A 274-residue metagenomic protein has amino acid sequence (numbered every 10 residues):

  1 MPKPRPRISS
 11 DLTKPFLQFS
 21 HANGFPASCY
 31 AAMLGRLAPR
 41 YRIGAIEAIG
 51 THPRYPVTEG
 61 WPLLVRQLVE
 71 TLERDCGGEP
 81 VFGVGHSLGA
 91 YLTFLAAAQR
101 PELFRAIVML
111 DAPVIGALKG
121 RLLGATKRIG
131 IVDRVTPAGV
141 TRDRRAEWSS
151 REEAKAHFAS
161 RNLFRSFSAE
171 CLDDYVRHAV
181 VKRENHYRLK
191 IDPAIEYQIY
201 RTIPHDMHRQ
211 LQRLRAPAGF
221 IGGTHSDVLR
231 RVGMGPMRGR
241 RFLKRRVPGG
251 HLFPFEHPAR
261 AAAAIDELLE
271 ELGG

Functional and structural regions predicted by a protein language model:
D11-Y55: Conserved HGGG/HGGXW glycine-rich cap/lid loop of the alpha/beta-hydrolase fold
G44-V84, V114, L123-T126, A263: Active-site loop/oxyanion-hole signature of alpha/beta-hydrolase fold enzymes
I46, K244-G250: Short glycine-rich catalytic loops that host catalytic nucleophiles or stabilize transition states across multiple
P80-L122: Conserved hydrolase catalytic core segment
I107-E147, R230: Flexible "cap/lid" loop of the alpha/beta hydrolase fold
R142-R201: Conserved alpha/beta-hydrolase catalytic His-Asp/Glu region
V180-M237: Conserved serine/cysteine hydrolase catalytic core
G249-A262: Catalytic histidine-centered segment of alpha/beta-hydrolase-like enzymes
